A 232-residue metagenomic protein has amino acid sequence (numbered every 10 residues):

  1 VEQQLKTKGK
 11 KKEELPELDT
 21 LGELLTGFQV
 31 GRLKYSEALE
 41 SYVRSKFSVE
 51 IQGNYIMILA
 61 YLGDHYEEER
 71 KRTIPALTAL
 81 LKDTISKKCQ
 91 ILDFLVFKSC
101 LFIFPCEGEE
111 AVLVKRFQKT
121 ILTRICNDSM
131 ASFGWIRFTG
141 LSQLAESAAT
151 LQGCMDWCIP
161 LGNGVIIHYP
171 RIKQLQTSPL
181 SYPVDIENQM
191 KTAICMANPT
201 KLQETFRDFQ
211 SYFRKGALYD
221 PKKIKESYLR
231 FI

Functional and structural regions predicted by a protein language model:
V1-L113, W135-I159, N163-A197, R207-S211 (+1 more regions): Interdomain helical linkers/hinges and coiled-coil/dimerization scaffolds that transmit conformational signals
A111-K119, T123-C126: Extended Gly/Ser/Thr-rich low-complexity repeat segments, especially those forming or decorating extracellular
T123-T139: Conserved short beta-strand edge segments in small beta-sheet-based binding/regulatory domains
R214-K215: Helix-capping and short linker residues that terminate individual alpha-solenoid repeat units
